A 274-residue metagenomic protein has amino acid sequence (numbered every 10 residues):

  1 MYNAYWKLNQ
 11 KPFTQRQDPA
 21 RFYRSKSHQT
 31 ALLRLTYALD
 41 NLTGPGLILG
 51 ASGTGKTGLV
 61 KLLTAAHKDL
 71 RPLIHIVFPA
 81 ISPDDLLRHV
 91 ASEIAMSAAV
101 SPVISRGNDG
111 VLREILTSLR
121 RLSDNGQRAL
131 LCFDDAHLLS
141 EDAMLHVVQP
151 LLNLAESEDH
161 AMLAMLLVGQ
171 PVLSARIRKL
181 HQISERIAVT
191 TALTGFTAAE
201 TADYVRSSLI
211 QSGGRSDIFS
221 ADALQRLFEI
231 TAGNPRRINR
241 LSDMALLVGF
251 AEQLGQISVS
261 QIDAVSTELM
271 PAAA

Functional and structural regions predicted by a protein language model:
M1-T43, T267, A272-A274: A short, basic N-terminal segment
L8-Q15, P72, I81-V103: Conserved NTP-binding/hydrolysis module of P-loop NTPases
N41-L62: Walker A/P-loop nucleotide-binding motif
L62-H67, P171-A188: Short regulatory helix/loop adjacent to the ATP-binding pocket of P-loop NTPases
I76-A80, R176-I177, A188-T201: Conserved AAA+ ATPase "SRH/arginine-finger" region at the nucleotide-binding site
S82-L86, S97-H146, A155-A161, A175 (+4 more regions): Mid-core helix/loop region of P-loop NTP-binding domains shared across ATPases and GTPases
V100, I104, N125, L130 (+1 more regions): C-terminal alpha-helical "lid" subdomain
T194-S220: Conserved small helical "lid"/interfacial subdomain of P-loop NTPases
